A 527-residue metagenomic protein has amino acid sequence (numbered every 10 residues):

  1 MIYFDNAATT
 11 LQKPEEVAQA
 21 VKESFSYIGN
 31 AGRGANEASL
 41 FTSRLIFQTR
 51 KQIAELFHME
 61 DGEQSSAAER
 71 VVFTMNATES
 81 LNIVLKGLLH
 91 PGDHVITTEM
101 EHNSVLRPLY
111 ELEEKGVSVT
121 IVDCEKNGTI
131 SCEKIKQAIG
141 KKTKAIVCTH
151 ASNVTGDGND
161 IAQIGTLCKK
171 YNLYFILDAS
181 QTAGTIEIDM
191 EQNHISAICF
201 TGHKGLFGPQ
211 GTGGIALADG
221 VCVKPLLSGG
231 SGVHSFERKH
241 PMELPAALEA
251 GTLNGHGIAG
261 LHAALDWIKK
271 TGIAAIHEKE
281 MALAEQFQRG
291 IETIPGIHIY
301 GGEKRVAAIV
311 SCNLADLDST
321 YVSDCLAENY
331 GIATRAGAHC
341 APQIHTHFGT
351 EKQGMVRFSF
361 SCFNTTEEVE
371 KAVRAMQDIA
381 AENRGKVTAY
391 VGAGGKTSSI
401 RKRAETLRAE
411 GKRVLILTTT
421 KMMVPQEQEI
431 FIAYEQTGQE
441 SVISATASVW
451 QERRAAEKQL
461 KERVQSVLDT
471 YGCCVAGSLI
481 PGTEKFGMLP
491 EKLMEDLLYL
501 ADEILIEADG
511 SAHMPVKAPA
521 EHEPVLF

Functional and structural regions predicted by a protein language model:
M1-N383: Pyridoxal 5′-phosphate
R70, H94, A145, G385-A389 (+3 more regions): Residue-level preference for the first positions of well-ordered beta-strands
N82-L85, V105-Y110, T129-Q137, V442-T446 (+2 more regions): Short, charged beta->alpha transition segments
V122, N172-Y174, K386-G392, Y471-E484: Short, basic, glycine/proline-bearing loop/turn elements
V310, R384-R408: Walker A (P-loop) phosphate-binding motif
A404-V475, E484: N-terminal phosphate/diphosphate-binding loop that engages ATP/GTP or pyrophosphate donors across diverse enzyme folds
V464, L468, V475-A518: Phosphate-binding/switch loop-helix module in NTP-utilizing enzymes
A520-F527: Inter-motif core of Ras-like GTPase G domains
